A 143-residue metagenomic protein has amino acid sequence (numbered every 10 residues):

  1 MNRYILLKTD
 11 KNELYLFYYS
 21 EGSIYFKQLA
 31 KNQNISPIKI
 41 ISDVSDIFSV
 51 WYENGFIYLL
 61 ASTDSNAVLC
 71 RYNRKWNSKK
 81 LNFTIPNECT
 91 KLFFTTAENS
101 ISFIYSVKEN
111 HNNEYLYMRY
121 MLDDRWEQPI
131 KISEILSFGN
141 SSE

Functional and structural regions predicted by a protein language model:
M1-E143: Extracellular, repeat-based ectodomains that mediate carbohydrate processing or recognition
